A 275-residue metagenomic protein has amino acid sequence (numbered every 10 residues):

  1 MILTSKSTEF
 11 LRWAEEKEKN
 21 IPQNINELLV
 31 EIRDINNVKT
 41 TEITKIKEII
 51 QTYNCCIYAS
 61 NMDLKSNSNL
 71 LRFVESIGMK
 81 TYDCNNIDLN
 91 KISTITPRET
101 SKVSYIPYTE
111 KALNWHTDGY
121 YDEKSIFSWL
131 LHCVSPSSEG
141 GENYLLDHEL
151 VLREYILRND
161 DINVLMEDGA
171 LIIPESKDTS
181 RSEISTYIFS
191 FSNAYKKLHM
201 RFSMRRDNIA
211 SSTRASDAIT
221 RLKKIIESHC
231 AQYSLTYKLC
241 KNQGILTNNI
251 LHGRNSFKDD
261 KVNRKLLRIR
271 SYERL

Functional and structural regions predicted by a protein language model:
I2-I43, N90-L239, G244, I250-L275: Active-site environment of non-heme Fe oxygenases that use a 2-His-1-carboxylate facial triad
K47-C56: TRNA-binding/sensing appendages of the translation machinery
E48, R72, N163: Surface-exposed charge patches
A59-M62: Structural motif
L64-V103: Long, hydrophobic, well-ordered secondary-structure blocks that form the structural core and pocket-lining surfaces
